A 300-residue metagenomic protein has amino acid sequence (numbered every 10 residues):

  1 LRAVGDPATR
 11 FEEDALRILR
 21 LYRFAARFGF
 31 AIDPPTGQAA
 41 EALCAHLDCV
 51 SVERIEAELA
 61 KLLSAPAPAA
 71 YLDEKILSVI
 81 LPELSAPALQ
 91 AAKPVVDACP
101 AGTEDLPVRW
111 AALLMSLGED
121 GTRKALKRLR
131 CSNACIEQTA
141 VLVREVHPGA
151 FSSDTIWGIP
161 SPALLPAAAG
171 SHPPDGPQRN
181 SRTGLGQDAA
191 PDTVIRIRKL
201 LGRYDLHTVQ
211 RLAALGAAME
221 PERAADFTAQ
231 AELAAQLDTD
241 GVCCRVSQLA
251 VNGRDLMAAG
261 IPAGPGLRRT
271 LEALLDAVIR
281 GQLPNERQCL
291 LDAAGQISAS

Functional and structural regions predicted by a protein language model:
L1-R130, A150, D154, P265-V278 (+1 more regions): Glycine- and charge-enriched loop/helix tracts that form the active or gating conduit in phosphate/cation-handling
D33-P34, S132, S161, L165 (+2 more regions): Residue-level signal for threonine
A91-P162, P166, G184-A229: Divalent metal-dependent catalytic cores for phosphoryl transfer on phosphate-bearing substrates
V143, L256, G260, G281: Hydrophobic, well-ordered secondary-structure elements that form the walls of internal hydrophobic environments
L165, A169-P174: Compositionally biased, low-complexity flexible segments
Q230-A273: C-terminal accessory/binding modules appended to enzymatic or scaffolding proteins
